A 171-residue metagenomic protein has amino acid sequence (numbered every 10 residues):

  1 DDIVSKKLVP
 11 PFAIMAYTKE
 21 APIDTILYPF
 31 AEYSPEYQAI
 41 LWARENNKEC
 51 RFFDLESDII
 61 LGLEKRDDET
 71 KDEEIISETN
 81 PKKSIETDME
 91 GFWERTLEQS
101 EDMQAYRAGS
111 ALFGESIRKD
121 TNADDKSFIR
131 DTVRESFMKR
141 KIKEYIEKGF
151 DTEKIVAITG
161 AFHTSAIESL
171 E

Functional and structural regions predicted by a protein language model:
D1-E171: Compositional signal for N-terminal targeting/processing segments
